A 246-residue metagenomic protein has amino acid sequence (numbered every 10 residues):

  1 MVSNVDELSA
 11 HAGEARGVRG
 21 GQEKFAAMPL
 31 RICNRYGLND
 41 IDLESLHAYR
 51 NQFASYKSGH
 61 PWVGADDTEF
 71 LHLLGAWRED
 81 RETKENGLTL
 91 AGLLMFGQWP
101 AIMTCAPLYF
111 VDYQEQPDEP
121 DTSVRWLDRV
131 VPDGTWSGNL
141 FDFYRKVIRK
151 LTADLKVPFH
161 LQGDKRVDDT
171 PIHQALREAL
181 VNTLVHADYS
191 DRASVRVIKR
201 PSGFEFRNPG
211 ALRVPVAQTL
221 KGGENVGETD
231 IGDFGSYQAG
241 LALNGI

Functional and structural regions predicted by a protein language model:
V2-A193, I198-E228, G232-I246: Active-site helix-to-loop segments that bind/position phosphate- or nucleotide-bearing substrates and donors across
